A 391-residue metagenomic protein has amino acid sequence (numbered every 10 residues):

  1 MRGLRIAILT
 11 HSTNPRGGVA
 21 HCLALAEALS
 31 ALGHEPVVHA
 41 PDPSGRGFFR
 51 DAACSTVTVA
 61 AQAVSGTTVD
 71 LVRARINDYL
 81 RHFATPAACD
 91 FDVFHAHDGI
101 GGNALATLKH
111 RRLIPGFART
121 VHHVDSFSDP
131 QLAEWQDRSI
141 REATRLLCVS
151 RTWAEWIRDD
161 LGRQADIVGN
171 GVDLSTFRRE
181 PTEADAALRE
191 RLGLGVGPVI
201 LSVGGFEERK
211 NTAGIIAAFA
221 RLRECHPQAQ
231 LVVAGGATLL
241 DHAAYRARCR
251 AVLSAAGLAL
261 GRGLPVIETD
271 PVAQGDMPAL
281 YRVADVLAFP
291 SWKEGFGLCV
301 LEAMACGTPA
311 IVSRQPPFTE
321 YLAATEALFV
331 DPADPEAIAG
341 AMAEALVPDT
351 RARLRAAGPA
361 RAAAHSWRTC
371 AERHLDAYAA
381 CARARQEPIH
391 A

Functional and structural regions predicted by a protein language model:
A7, L194-K210, I216-F219, V232: Conserved donor-binding/catalytic core segment of Leloir-type glycosyltransferases
I8-R16, L23-N77: N-terminal strand-loop element at the rim of the active site of nucleotide-sugar-dependent glycosyltransferases
I140, A279-A284: Short alpha-helical donor nucleotide-sugar binding micro-motif in glycosyltransferases
T152, G171: Carbohydrate-associated surface elements
Y245-G275: Nucleotide-activated donor-binding/catalytic signature segment of Leloir-type glycosyltransferases, i.e., the conserved
W292: Aromatic "clamp/platform" in nucleotide-sugar-dependent glycosyltransferases that forms part of the donor/acceptor
V300, P309-V312: Short hydrophobic beta-strand element within catalytic cores of glycosyltransferases and related nucleotide-activated
A324-E336, E344-D349: Conserved acidic donor-binding segment of nucleotide-sugar-dependent glycosyltransferases
